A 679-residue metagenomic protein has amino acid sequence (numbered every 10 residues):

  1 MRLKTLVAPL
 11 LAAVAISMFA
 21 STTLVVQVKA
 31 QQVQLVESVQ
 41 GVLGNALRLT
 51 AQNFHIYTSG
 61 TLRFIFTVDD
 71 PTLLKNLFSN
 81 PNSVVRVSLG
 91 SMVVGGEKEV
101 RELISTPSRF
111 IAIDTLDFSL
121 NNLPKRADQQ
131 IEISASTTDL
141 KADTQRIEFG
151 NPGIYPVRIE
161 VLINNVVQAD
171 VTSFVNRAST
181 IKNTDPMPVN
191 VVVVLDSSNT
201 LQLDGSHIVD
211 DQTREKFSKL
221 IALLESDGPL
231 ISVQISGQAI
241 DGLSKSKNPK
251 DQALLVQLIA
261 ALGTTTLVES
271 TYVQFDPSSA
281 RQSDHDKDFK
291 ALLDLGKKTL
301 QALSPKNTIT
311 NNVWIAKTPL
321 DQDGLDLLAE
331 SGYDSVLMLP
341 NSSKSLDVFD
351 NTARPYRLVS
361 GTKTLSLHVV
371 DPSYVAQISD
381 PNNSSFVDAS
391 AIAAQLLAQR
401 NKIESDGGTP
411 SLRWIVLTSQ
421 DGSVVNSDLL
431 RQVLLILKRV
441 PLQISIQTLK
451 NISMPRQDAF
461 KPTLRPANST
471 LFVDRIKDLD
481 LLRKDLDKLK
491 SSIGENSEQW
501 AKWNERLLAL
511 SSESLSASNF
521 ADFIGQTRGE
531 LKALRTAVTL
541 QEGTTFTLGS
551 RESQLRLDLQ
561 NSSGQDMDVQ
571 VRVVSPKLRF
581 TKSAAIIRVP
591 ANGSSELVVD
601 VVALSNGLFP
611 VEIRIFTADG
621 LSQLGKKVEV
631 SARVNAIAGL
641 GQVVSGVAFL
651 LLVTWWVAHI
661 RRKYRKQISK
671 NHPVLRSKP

Functional and structural regions predicted by a protein language model:
V28-T61, E530-F546: Short, compositionally biased P/S/T/A/G/V-rich stretches that sit at domain boundaries
I56-T58, V68-T72, D558-S563: Asparagine-centered strand-capping/turn motif at beta-strand->loop junctions
R63-D69, L223-E225, Q301-L303, T318-K344 (+2 more regions): Catalytic grooves of carbohydrate-active enzymes
T106-Q145, T581-N606, P610: Intrinsically disordered, low-complexity Pro/Gly/Ser/Thr-rich segments with frequent PxxP/GP/PP motifs and embedded
K141-T172, F523, S605-A648, L652-Q667: Terminal connector regions
V166-A260, T264: Active-site beta->alpha N-cap acidic-glycine motif
N496-N504, S511-G639: Membrane-proximal extracellular "stem/stalk" segments of glycoproteins immediately N-terminal to a transmembrane helix
R665-P679: Cytoplasmic C-terminal tails of single-pass
